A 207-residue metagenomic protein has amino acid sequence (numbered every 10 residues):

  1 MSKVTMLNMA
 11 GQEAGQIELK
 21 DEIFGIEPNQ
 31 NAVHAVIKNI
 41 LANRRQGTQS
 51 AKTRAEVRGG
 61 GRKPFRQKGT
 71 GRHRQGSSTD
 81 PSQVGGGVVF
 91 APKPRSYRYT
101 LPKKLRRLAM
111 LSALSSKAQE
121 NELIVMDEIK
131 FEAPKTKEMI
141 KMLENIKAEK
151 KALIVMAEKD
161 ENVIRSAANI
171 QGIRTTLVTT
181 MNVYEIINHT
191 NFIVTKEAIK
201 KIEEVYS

Functional and structural regions predicted by a protein language model:
M1-Q46, A91-S207: Extended polybasic, low-complexity segments that bind anionic RNA or targeting/receptor surfaces
V4, N8, E18, I40 (+4 more regions): Exposed boundary/loop context
Q30-K68: A short, flexible low-complexity segment enriched in Lys/Arg and Gly/Pro that occurs in N-terminal basic tails
R54-A91: Glycine/serine-rich anion-binding loops at beta->alpha junctions that coordinate negatively charged ligand groups
